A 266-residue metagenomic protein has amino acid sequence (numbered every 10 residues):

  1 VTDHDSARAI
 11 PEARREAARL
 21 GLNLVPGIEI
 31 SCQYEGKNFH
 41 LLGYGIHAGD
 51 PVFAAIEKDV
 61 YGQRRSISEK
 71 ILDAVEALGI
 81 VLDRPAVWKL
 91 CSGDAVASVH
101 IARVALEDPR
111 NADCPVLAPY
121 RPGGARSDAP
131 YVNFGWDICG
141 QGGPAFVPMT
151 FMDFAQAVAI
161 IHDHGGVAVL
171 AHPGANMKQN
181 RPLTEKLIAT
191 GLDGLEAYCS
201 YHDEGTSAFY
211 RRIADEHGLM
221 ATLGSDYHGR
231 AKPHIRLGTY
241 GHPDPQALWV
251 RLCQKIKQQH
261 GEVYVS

Functional and structural regions predicted by a protein language model:
V1-H100, V104, T190, L195-A231 (+1 more regions): A metal-dependent hydrolase metal-coordination microenvironment
P11-L22, P26, V250-C253, Q258-S266: Replace "Mg2+/Mn2+-dependent" with "divalent metal-dependent
Q33-R65, A102-G143, G238-Y264: Active-site gating loops and adjacent loop-to-helix segments of metal-dependent hydrolytic enzymes
E76, I80, L106-N111, P144 (+1 more regions): Short helix-capping and hinge/turn segments at secondary-structure transitions, especially at repeat and domain
L90-C91, C139-P148: Surface-exposed cleft-lining segments at the edges of enzyme active sites
I138-G140, V169-A171, G194-A197: Short beta-strands and strand-loop turn motifs
P144-M177, R181-T190: Conserved, well-ordered alpha-helix/loop/beta-strand core segments that scaffold catalytic motifs
N180, E204-S207, M220-V265: Catalytic core of soluble alpha/beta enzymes
